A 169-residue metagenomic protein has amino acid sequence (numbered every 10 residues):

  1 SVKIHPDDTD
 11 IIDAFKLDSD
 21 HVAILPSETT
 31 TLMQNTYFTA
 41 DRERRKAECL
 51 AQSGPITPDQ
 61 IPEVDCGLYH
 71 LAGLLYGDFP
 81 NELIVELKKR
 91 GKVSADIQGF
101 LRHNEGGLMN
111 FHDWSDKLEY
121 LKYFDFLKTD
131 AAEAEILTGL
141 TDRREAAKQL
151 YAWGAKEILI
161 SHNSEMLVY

Functional and structural regions predicted by a protein language model:
S1-K3, S94-Q98, K128-A131: Short internal beta-strands
V2-A72, G77, E82-K92: Conserved N-terminal subdomain of the carbohydrate kinase-like
I4-P6, L75-D78, L101, A134-E135 (+1 more regions): Glycine-rich nucleotide phosphate-binding loop and flanking beta-alpha elements of Rossmann-like dinucleotide-binding
R45-Q52, L71-G73, R102-L108, A134-T138: Short, flexible loop segments at the rims of nucleotide/cofactor-binding pockets, characterized by
I84-K88, G99, Y151: Surface-exposed amphipathic alpha-helices with a cationic face
V93-S94, L159: Structural detector of well-ordered beta-strand residues that form the stable sheet scaffold of enzyme domains
H103-Y169: Conserved phosphate/ATP/ADP-binding segment of small-molecule kinases
